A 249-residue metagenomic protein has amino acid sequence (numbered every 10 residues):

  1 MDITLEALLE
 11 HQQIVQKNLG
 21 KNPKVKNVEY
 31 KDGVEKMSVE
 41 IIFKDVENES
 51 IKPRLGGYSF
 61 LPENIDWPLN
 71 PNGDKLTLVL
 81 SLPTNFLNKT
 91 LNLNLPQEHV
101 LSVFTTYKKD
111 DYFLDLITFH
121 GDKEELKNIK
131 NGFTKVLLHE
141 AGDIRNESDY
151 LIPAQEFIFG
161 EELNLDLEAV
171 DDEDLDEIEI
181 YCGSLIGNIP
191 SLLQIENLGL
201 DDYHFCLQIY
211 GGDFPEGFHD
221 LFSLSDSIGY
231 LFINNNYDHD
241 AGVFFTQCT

Functional and structural regions predicted by a protein language model:
D2-T249: Preference for intrinsically disordered or flexible, low-complexity segments and adjacent hinge/connector residues
